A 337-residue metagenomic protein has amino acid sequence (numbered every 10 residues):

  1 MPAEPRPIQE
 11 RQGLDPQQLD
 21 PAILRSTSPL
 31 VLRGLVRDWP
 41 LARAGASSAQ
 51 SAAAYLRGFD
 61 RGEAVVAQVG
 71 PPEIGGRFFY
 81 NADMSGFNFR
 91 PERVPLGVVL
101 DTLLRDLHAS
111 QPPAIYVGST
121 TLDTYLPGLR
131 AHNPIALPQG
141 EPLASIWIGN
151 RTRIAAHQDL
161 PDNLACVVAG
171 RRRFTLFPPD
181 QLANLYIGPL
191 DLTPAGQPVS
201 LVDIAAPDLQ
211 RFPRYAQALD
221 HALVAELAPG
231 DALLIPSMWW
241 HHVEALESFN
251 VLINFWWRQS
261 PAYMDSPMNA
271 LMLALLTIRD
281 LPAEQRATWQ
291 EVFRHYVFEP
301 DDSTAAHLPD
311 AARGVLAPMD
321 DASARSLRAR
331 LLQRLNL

Functional and structural regions predicted by a protein language model:
M1-A232, H242-L337: N-terminal accessory scaffold of Fe(II)-dependent oxygenases
